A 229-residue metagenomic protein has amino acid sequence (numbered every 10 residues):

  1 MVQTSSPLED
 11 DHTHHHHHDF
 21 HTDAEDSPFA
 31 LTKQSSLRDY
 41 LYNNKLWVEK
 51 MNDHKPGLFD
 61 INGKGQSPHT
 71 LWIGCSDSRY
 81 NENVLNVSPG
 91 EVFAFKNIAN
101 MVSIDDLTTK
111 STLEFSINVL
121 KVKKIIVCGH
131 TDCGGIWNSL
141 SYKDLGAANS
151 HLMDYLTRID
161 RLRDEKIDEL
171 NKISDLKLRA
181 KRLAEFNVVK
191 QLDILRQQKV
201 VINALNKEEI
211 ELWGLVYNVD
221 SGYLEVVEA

Functional and structural regions predicted by a protein language model:
V2-S67, S88-G90, A99-S111, F115-K123 (+1 more regions): Divalent-metal-activated hydrolytic enzyme cores
Q66-S76, Y80-E82: Conserved H-X4-D acyltransferase segment
I73-C75, K96, I126-H130, W213-N218: Short beta-strand segments
S78, C133-G134: Solvent-exposed loop/turn segments at secondary-structure junctions within structured extracellular/periplasmic domains
S78-I98: Catalytic core of membrane glycerolipid acyltransferases/transacylases, capturing the structured, soluble-facing
